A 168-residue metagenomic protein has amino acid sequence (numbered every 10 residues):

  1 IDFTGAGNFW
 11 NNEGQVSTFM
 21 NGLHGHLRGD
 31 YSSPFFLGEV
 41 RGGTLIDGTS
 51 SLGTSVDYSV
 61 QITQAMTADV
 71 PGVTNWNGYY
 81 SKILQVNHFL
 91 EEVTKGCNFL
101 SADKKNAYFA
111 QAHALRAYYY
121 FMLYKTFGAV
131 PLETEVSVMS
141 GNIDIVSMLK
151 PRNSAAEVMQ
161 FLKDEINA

Functional and structural regions predicted by a protein language model:
I1, Y124-V136: Short, well-structured active-site flanking segments
I1-E39: Membrane-proximal, proline-rich intrinsically disordered regions
T4, F9-W10, V40, Q61 (+2 more regions): Short clusters of hydrophobic/aromatic residues that line enzyme substrate/ligand-binding pockets
S17, G25-H26, G53-F127, S147-V158 (+1 more regions): Conserved, well-structured interaction surfaces
P34-S50, P131: Short, solvent-exposed turn/loop segments enriched in Gly/Ser/Thr/Pro and often Arg
T134-M139, I166: Short, small-residue-rich loop/turn micro-motifs
V138-S147: Short glycine/proline- and charge-enriched loop/turn segments that cap or connect secondary-structure elements
